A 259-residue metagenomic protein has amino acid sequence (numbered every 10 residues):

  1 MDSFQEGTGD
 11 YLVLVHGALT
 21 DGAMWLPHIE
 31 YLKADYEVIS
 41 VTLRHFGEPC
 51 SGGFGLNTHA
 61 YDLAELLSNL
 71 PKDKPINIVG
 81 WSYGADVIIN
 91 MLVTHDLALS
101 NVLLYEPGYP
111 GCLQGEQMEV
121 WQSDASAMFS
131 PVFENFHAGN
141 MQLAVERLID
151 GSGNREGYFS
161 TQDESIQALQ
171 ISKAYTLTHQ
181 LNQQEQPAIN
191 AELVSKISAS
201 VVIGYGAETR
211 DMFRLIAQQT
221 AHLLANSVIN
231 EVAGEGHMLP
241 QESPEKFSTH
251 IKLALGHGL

Functional and structural regions predicted by a protein language model:
D2-G52, L66: Conserved HGGG/HGGXW glycine-rich cap/lid loop of the alpha/beta-hydrolase fold
L14-G17, S82, G206: Glycine-rich His-Gly loop
E30, I39-V79, Y83, T249: Active-site loop/oxyanion-hole signature of alpha/beta-hydrolase fold enzymes
L43-H45, P107, G234: Active-site loop/turn elements of alpha/beta-hydrolase fold enzymes, especially the short glycine-/histidine-rich
I89-V93, L99-N135: Flexible "cap/lid" loop of the alpha/beta hydrolase fold
A138-T178: Conserved alpha/beta-hydrolase catalytic His-Asp/Glu region
D163-H222, E231: Conserved serine/cysteine hydrolase catalytic core
V232-S248: Catalytic histidine-centered segment of alpha/beta-hydrolase-like enzymes
